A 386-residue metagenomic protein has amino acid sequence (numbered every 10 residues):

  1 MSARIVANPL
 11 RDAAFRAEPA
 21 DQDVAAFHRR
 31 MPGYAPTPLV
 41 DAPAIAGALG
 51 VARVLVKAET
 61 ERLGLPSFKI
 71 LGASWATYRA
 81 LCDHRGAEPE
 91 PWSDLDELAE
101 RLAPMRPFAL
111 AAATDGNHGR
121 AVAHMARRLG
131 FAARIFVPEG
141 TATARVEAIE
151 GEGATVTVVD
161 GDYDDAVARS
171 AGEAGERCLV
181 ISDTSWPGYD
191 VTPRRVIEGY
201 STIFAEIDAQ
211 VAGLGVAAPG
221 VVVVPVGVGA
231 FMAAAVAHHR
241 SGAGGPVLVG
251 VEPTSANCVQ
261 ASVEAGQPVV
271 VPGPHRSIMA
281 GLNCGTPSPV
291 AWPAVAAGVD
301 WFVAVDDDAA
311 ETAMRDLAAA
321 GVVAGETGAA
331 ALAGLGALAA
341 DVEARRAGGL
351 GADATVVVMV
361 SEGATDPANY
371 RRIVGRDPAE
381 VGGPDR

Functional and structural regions predicted by a protein language model:
M1-R386: PLP-dependent amino-acid enzyme catalytic core
